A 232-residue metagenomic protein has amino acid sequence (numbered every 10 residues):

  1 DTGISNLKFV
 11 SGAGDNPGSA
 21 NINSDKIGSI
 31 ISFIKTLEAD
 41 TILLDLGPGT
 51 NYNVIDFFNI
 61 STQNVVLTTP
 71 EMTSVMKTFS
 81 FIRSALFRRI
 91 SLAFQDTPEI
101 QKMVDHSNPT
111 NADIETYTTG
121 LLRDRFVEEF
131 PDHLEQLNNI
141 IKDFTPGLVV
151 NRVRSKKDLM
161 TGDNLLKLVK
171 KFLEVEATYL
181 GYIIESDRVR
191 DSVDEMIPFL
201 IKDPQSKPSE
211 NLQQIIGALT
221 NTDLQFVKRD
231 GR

Functional and structural regions predicted by a protein language model:
D1-D40, N108-A112, V127-E129, N139-K142 (+1 more regions): P-loop/Walker-type NTP enzyme "switch/lid" segment
S32-E38, Y52-T73: Inter-motif core of Ras-like GTPase G domains
N51, F58, V75-S91: Conserved C-terminal guanine-recognition region of P-loop GTPase G domains, centered on the G4
T69-P70, T97-A112, Q136, P146-M160 (+1 more regions): G-domain G4 guanine-recognition motif of GTPases
I90-P146: Short mixed-charge
D143-F144, V150-R152, K170-P198: Beta-strand-loop-alpha "switch" segments that mediate conformational coupling across diverse proteins
E176, R190-R232: NTP-binding/hydrolysis catalytic cores, primarily Walker-type P-loop NTPases
